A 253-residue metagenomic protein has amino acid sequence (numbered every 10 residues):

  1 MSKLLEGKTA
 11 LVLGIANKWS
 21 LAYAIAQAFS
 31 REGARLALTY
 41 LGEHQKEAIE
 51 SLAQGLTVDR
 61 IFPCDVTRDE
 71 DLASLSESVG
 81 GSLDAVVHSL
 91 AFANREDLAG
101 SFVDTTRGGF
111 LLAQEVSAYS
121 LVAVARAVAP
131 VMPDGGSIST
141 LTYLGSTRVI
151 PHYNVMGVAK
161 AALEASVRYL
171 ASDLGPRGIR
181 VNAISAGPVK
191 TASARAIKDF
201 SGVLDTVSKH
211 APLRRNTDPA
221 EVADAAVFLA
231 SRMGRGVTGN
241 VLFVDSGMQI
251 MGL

Functional and structural regions predicted by a protein language model:
S2-L38: Canonical Rossmann dinucleotide-binding motif of NAD(H)/NADP(H)-dependent dehydrogenases/reductases, specifically
G14-Y23, A91-A129, D134-P176, P188-K190 (+2 more regions): Catalytic loop of short-chain dehydrogenase/reductase
E50, P176, A186-A211, E221 (+1 more regions): A glycine/serine/threonine-rich, flexible loop-to-helix segment that serves as the NAD(P) cofactor-binding "lid"
A53-E70: Rossmann-fold cofactor-recognition segment
G175, R180, V237-G239: Short, small/polar-rich loop/turn modules that mediate ligand/substrate recognition or access, typified
R180-K190, A230-M233, F243-D245: Conserved SDR Rossmann-fold cofactor-binding beta-strand/turn motif
A211-V222, M233: A conserved structural motif in NAD(P)-dependent oxidoreductases
V227, T238-L253: Short C-terminal tail/terminal secondary-structure segment of NAD(P)H-dependent dehydrogenase/reductase domains
